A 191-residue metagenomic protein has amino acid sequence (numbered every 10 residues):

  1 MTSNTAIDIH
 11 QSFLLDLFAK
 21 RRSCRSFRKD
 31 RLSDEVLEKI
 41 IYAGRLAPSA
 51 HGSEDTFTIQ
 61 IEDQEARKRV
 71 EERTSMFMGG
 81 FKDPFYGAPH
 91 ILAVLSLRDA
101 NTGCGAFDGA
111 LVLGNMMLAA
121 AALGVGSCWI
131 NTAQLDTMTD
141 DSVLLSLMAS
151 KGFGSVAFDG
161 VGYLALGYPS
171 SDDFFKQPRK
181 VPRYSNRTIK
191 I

Functional and structural regions predicted by a protein language model:
M1-I191: Acidic, surface-exposed loops and disordered segments
